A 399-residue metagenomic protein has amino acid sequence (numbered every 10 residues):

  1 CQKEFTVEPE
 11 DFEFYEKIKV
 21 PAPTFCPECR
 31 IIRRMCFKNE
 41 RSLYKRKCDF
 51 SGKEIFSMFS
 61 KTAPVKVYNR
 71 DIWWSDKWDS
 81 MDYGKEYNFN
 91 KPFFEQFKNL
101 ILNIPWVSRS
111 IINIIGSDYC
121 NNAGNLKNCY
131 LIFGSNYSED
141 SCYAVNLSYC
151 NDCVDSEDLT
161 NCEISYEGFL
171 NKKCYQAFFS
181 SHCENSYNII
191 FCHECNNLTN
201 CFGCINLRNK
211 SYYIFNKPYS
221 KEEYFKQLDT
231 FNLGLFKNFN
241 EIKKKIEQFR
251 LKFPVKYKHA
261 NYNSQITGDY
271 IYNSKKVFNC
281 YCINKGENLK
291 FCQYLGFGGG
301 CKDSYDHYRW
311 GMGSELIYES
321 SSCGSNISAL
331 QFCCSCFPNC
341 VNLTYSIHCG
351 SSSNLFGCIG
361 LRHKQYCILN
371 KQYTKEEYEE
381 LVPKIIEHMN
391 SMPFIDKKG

Functional and structural regions predicted by a protein language model:
C1-G399: Long, distal/terminal scaffolding or interaction modules with repetitive or compositionally biased sequence
